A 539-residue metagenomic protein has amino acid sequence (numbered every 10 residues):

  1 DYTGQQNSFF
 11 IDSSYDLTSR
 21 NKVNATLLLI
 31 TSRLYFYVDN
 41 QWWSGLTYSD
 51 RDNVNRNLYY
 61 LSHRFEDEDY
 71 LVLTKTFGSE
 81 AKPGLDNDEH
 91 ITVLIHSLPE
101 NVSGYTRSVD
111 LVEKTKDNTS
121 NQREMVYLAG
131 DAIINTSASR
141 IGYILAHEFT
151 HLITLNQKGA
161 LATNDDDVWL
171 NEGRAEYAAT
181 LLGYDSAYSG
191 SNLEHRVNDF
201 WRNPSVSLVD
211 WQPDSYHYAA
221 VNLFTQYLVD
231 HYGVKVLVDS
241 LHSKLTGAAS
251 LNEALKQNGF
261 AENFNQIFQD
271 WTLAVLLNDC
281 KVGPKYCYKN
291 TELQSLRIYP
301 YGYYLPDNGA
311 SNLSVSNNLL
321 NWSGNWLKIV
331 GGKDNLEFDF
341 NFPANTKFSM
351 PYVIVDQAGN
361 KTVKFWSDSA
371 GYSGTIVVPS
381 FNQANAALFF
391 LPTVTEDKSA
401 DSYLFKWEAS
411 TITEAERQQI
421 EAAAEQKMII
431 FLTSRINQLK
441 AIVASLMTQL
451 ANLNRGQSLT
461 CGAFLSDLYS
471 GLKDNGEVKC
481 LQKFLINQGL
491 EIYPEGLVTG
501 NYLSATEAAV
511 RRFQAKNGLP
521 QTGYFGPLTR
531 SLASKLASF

Functional and structural regions predicted by a protein language model:
D1-S49: Acidic/polar low-complexity interaction segments
S32-D167, R174, A178, Y184-Y188: Juxtacatalytic substrate-recognition/specificity segment
V54-N57, L61, F65, D69 (+15 more regions): Stable alpha-helical elements in mature extracytoplasmic
V72-I91, A160-V168, Y188-E194, K235-S243 (+3 more regions): Surface-exposed patches in mature extracellular/periplasmic domains of secreted proteins
T115-N118, S139, Y143, G159-Y227 (+2 more regions): Acidic/His/Gly-enriched intrinsically disordered linker/tail segments that often contain short helix/coil "MoRF-like"
T246-I420: Beta/coil-rich, acidic/histidine-enriched accessory regions frequently appended to metallopeptidases
E421-I429, T433-G500, A505, F539: Acidic, Ser/Thr/Pro/Gly-enriched interdomain connector segments
N501-A508, R512-F539: Extracellular LysM carbohydrate-binding repeats and other cell-envelope/extracellular binding modules
